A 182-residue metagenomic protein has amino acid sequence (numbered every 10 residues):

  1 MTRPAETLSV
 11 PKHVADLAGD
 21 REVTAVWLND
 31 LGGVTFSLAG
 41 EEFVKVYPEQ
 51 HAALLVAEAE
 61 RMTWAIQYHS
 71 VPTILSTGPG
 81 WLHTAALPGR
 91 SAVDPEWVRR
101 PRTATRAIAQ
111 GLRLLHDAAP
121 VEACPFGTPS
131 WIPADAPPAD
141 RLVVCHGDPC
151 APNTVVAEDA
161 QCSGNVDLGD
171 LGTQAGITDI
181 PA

Functional and structural regions predicted by a protein language model:
M1-T24: Juxta-kinase regulatory segment immediately upstream of eukaryotic protein kinase catalytic domains
E6-V14, L82, P88, P95-G147 (+1 more regions): An alpha-helical support segment within catalytic cores of ATP-dependent transferases
S9-V10, N29-G33, E41-H83, V93-L115: A conserved alpha-helical element in kinase catalytic cores
D16-A39: ATP-binding glycine-rich phosphate-binding loop
T24, P72-L75, S163: A short, local hydrophobic-aromatic micro-motif
A52, L142-V144, A157-A182: Active-site Asp-x-Gly
A59, A86, P149, L168-L171 (+1 more regions): Generic detector of well-ordered alpha-helical packing
P152-V156: Hydrophobic residue at the +6 position relative to the catalytic HRD Asp in the kinase catalytic loop
